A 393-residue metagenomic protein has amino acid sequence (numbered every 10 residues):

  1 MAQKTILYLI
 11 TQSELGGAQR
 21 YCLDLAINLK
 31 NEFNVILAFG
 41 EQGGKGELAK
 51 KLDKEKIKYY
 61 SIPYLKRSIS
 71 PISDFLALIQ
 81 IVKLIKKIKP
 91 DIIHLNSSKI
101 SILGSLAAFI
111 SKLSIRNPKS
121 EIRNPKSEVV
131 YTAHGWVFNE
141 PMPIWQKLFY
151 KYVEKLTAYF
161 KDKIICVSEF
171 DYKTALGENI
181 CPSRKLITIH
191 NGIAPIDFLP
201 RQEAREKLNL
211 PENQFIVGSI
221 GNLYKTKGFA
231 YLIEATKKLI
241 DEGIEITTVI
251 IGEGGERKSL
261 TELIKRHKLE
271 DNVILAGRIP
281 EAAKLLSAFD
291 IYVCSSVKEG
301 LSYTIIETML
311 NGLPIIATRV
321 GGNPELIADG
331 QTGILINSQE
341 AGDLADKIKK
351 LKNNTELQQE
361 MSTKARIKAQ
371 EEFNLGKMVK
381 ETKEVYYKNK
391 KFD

Functional and structural regions predicted by a protein language model:
Y8-S73, D171, T188: N-terminal strand-loop element at the rim of the active site of nucleotide-sugar-dependent glycosyltransferases
G16-I27, F215, S219-K238, I244 (+5 more regions): A conserved mid-protein helix/loop that constitutes part of the nucleotide-sugar donor-binding site
A49-K50, F198-L210, I216, K265 (+1 more regions): A short helix/loop element that forms part of the nucleotide-sugar donor recognition site in Leloir-type
I69-I72, K173-E178, P182-K207, N213: Acidic anion/phosphate-binding donor-loop and adjacent secondary structure in glycosyltransferase catalytic cores
R278, V297: Aromatic "clamp/platform" in nucleotide-sugar-dependent glycosyltransferases that forms part of the donor/acceptor
P314-A317, I327: Short hydrophobic beta-strand element within catalytic cores of glycosyltransferases and related nucleotide-activated
D329-G330, I334-A341, K350-T355: Conserved acidic donor-binding segment of nucleotide-sugar-dependent glycosyltransferases
D343, K350, L357-E372, M378-E384: A short, well-ordered alpha-helix in the C-terminal region of glycosyltransferases
